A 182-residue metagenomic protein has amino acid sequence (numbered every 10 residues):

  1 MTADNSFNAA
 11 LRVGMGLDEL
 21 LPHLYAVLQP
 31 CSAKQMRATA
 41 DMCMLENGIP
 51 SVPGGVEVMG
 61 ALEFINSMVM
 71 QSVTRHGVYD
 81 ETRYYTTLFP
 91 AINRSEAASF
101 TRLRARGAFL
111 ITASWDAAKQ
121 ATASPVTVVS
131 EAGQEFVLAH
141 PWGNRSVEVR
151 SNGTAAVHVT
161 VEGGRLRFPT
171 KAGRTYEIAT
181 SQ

Functional and structural regions predicted by a protein language model:
T2-L17, M68: Alpha-helical support elements that line or immediately flank enzyme active sites and cofactor-binding pockets
L17-Q182: Non-catalytic C-terminal accessory modules of carbohydrate-active enzymes
